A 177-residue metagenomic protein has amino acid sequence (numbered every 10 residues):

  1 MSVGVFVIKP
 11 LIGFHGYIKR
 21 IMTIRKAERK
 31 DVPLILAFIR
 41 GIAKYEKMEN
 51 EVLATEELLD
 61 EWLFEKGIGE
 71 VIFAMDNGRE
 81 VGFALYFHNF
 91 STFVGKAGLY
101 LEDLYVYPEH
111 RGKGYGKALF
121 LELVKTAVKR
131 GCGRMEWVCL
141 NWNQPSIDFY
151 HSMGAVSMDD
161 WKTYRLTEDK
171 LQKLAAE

Functional and structural regions predicted by a protein language model:
T23-A37: A short beta-loop-alpha structural element at the N-terminal edge of CoA-dependent acyl/N-acetyltransferase catalytic
L36-E61: Conserved GNAT-fold acetyl-CoA-binding loop/helix
E61-F73: A short helix-loop-beta-strand connector motif used in the catalytic cores of GNAT acetyltransferases and, in some
F73, R79-H88: Conserved beta-strand in the GNAT
H110, G114-E122: Conserved acetyl-CoA pyrophosphate-binding loop and the N-cap/start of the following alpha-helix in GNAT-like
V128-V138: Conserved GNAT acetyl-CoA-binding A-motif
C132, H151-D160: Conserved acetyl-CoA-binding loop of GNAT-fold acetyltransferases
W137-S146, R165-E168: Conserved beta-strand-loop-alpha-helix junction that forms the acyl-donor binding cleft
